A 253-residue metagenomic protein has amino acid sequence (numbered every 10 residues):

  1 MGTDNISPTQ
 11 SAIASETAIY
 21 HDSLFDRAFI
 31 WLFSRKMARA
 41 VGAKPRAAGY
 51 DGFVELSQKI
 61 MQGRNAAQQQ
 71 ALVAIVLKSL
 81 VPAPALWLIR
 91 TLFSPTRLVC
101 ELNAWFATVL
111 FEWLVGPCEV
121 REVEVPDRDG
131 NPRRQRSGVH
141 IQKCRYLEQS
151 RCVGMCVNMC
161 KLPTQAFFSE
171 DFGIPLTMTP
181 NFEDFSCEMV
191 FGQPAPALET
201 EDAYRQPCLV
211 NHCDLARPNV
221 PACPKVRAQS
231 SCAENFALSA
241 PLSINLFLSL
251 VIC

Functional and structural regions predicted by a protein language model:
M1-N158, P163, M178, P194-F236 (+1 more regions): N-terminal accessory segment detector
Q62, S169, L242-N245: Charged, amphipathic alpha-helical interaction segments
Q135-S137, F172, F185-C187: Core residues of folded domains in eukaryotic genome-function proteins
F167-I174: Short secondary-structure junctions
I174-N181: A short glycine-rich, hydrophobically flanked beta-strand micro-motif that places a catalytic Asp/Glu for divalent metal
N181-G192: Beta-rich nucleic-acid/ligand-interaction surfaces
A237-I252: Short, C-terminally biased terminal segments at protein or domain edges
